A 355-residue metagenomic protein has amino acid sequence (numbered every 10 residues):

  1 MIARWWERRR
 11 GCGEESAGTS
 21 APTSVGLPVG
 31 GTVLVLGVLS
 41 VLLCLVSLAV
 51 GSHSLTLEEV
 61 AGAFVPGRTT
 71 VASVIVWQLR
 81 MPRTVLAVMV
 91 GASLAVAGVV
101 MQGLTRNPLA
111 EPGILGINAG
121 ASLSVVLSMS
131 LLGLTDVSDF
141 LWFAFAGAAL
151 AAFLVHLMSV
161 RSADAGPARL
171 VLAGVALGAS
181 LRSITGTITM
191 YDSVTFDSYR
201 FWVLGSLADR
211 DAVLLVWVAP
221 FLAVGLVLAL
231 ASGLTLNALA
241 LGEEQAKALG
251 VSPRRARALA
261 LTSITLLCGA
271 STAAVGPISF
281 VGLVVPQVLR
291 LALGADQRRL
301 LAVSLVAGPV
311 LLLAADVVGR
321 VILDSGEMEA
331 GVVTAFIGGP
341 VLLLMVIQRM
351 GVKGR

Functional and structural regions predicted by a protein language model:
M1-R355: Alpha-helical transmembrane segments in inner-membrane proteins
